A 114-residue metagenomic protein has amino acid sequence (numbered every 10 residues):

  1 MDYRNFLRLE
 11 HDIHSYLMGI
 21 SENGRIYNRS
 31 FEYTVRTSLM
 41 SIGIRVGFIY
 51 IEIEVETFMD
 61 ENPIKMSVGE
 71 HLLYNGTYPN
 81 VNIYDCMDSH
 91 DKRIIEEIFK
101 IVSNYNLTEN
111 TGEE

Functional and structural regions predicted by a protein language model:
M1-R45, G76-Y84, D88, E109 (+1 more regions): Negatively charged, low-complexity tracts enriched in Asp/Glu with abundant Ser/Thr
D12, Y16-L17, V68-E70, E97: Generic alpha-helical hydrophobic packing signal
R45-K92: Intrinsically disordered, low-complexity regulatory segments enriched in Ser/Thr/Pro and charged residues
I94-V102: Acidic, low-complexity intrinsically disordered segments
